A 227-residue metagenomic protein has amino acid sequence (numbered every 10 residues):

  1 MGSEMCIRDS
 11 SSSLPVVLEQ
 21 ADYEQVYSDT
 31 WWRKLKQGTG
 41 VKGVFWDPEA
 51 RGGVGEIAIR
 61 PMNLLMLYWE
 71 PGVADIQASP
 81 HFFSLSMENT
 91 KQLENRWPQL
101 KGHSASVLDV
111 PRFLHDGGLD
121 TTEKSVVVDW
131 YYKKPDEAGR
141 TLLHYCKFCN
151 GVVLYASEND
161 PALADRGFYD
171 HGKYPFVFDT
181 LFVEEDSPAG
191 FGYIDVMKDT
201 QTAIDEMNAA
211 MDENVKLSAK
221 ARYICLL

Functional and structural regions predicted by a protein language model:
M1-S3, R8-L227: Extended alpha-helical, oligomerization-prone segments that build pores/tubes and scaffolds
